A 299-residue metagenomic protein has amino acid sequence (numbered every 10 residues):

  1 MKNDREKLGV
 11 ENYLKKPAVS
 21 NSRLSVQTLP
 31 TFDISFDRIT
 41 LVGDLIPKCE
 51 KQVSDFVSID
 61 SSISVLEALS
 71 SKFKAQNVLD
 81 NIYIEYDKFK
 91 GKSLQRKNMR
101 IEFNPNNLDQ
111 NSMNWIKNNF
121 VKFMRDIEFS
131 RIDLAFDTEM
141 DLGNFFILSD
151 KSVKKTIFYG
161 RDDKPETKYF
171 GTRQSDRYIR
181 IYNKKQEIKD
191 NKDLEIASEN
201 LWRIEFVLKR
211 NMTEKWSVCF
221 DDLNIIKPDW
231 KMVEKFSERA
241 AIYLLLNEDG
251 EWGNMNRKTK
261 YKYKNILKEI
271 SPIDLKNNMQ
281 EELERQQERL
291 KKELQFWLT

Functional and structural regions predicted by a protein language model:
M1-M255, I270-T299: Structured, helix-rich domain cores that form ligand/interaction pockets
R257-K264: Helix-turn-helix DNA-binding segment
N265-E269: Residue-level detection of the helix-turn-helix DNA-binding "recognition helix"
